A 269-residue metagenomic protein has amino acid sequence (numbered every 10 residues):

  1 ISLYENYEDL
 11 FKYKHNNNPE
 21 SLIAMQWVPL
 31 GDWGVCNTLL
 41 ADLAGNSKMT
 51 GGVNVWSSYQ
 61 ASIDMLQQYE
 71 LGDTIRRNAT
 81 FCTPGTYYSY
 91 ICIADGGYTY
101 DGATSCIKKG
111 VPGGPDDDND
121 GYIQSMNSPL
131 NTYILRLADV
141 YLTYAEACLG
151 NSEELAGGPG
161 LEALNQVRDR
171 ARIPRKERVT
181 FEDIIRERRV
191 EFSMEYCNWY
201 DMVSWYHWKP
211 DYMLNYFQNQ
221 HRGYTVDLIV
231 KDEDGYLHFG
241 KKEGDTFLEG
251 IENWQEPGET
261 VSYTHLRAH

Functional and structural regions predicted by a protein language model:
I1-A41, G102-A103, G121-L137, G150-E162 (+5 more regions): Structured, solvent-exposed acidic/aromatic patches
I1-Y98, Y212-Q218, V226-I229: An aromatic- and glycine-enriched ligand-binding surface/loop that stacks and positions planar moieties
Q68-L137: Flexible, polar/acidic helix-loop-strand segments at domain edges
T143-Y144, A163: Short, hydrophobic/aromatic alpha-helical segments in well-folded domains
G157-S262: A long, glycine-enriched binding/interface module in the latter
T264-H269: Conserved small/polar residues in nucleotide/adenosyl-binding loops
